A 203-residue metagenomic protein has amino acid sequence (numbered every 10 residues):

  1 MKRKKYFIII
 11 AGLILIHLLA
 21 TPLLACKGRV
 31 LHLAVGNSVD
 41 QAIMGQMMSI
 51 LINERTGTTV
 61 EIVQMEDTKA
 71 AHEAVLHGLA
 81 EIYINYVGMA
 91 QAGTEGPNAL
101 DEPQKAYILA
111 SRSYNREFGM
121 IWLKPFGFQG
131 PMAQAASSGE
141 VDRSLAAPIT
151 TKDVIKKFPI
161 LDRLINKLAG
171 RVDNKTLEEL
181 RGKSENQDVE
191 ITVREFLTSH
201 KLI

Functional and structural regions predicted by a protein language model:
I10-A20: Bacterial N-terminal signal peptides
L23-H32, I203: Immediate post-signal peptide segment of exported/extracytoplasmic ligand-binding proteins
V30-Q46, D67: Extracytoplasmic "Venus flytrap"
V39, T59-E73, A90: Short helix-initiation/N-cap motifs at beta->coil->alpha
L51, K69-Y83, G96-P97: Short helices/loops that flank or line small-molecule/ion binding pockets
N53-M65, L202-I203: A local structural motif
E66-T68, G78-Q91, T151: Beta->alpha turn/N-cap motifs
V87-I203: Contiguous mixed-secondary-structure segments that line small-molecule binding/active-site clefts of soluble domains
